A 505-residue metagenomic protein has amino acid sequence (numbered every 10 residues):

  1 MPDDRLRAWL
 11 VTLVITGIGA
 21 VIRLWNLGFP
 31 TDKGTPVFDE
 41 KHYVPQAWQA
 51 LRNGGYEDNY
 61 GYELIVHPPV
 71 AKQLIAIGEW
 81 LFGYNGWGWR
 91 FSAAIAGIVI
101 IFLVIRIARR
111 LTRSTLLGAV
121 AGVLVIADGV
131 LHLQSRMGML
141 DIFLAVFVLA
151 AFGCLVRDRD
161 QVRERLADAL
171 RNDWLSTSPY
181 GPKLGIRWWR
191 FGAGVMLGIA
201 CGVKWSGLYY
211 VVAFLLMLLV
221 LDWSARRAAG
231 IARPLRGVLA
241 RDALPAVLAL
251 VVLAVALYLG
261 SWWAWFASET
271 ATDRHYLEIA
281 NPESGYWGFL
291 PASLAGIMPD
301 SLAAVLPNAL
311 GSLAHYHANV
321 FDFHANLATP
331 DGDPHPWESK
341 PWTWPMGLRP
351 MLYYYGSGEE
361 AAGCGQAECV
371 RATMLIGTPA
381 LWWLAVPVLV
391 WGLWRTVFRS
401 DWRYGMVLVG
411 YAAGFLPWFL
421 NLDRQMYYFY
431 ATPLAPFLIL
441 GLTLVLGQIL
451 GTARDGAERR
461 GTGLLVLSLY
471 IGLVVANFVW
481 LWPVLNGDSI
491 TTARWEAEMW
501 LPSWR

Functional and structural regions predicted by a protein language model:
M1-P2, A151-W189, L218-A229: Membrane-interface transmembrane helices that cradle and orient dolichyl/undecaprenyl
V11-T16, V104-A127, V146, E164-N172 (+2 more regions): Transmembrane-helix signature of polytopic, membrane-embedded enzymes that assemble or transfer cell-envelope glycans
G19-I22, A121-I126, L133, L197 (+1 more regions): Short helix- or helix-capping micro-motifs that position conserved polar/aromatic residues at function-defining sites
L24, F29-N53, A256-G347, T491-M499: Aromatic-rich transmembrane-lumenal/periplasmic boundary elements in polytopic membrane proteins
F29-K41, L51-Q73, W80-W87, D333-H335: Membrane-proximal lumenal/periplasmic loop motifs of glycosylation machinery
F91-T112, A150, V388-G392: Transmembrane-helix motifs of polytopic, lipid-linked glycan transferases
A93, V130-F143, V203-S206: Short acidic/glycine- and proline-prone juxtamembrane loop motifs at membrane-interface regions of multi-pass membrane
G181-W189, L197, L216, D222-R226 (+3 more regions): Transmembrane helical bundles and short interhelical boundary loops of multi-pass, membrane-embedded
